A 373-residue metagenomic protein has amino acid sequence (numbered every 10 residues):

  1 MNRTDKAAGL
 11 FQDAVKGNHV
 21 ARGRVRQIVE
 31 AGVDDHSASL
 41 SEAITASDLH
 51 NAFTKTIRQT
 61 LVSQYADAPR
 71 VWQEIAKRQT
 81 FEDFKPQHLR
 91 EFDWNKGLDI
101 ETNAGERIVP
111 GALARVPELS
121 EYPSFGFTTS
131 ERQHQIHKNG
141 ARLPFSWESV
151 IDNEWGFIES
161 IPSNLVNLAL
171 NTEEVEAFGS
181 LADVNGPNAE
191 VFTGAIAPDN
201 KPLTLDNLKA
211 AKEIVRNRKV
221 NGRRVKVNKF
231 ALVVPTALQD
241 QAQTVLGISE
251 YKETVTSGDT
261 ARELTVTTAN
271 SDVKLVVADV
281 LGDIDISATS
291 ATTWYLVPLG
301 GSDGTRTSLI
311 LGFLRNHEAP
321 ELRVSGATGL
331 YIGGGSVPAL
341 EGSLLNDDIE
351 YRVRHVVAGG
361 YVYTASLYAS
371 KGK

Functional and structural regions predicted by a protein language model:
M1-T60, L367-K373: Intrinsically disordered, low-complexity terminal tails
T56-N139: Assembly/oligomerization interface modules of large self-assembling protein complexes
N103-R107, I196, V273: Small/polar-rich, solvent-exposed N-terminal microdomains that initiate assembly or binding
V109-E118, K212-V215, G326-S336: Conserved short secondary-structure elements within globular domains
A141, F145-S160, N164-G222: Alpha-helical scaffold segments that mediate packing/assembly in large oligomeric complexes
K201, A210, A237-K373: Sequence/fold signature of self-assembling virion shell proteins
V225-K229: Short gly/pro-enriched beta-turn/loop segments at secondary-structure junctions
